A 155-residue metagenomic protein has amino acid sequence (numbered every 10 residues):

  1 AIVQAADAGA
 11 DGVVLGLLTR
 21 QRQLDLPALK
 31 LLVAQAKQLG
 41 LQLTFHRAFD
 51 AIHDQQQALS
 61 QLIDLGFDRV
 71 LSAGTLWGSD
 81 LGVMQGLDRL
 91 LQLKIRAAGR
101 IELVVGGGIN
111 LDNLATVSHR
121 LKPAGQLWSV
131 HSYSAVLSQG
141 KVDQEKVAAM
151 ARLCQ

Functional and structural regions predicted by a protein language model:
A1-A6, L29-L39, I63-D68, Q126-S129: Short, electropositive alpha-helical surface patch
A1-Q4, D50-L65, D88-G99, L103-V105 (+2 more regions): Catalytic cores of alpha/beta
Q4, A8-R22, F67-L81, L121-M150: Glycine-rich phosphate-binding active-site loops on the catalytic face of alpha/beta enzymes
A6-A58: Hydrophobic, well-structured mid-protein blocks that either form specific transmembrane helices
L24-R47, M84-L111, M150-Q155: Alpha-helix-loop-beta-strand connector modules within alpha/beta enzyme cores
K37, A58, A97, A135-S138: Short, flexible coil/linker segments at or flanking structured domains
Q42-G82: Histidine/lysine/aspartate-rich catalytic loop segments that bind and position anionic ligands
